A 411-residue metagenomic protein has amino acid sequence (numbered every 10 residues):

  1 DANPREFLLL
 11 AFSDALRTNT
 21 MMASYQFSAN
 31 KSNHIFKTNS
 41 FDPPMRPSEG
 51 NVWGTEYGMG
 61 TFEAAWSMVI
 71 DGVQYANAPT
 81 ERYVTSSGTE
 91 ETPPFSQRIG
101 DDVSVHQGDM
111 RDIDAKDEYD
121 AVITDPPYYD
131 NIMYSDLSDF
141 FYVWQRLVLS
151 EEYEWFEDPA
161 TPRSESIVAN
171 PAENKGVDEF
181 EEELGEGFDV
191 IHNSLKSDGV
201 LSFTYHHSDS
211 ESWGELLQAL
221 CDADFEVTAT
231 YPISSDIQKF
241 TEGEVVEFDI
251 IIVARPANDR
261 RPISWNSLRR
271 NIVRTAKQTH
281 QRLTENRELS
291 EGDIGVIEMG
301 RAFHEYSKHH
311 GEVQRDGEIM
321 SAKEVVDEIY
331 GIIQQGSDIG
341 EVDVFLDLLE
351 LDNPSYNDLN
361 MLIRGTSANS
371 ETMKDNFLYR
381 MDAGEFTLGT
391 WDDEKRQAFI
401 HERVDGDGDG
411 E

Functional and structural regions predicted by a protein language model:
D1-E118, M133-E173, G187, E211-S212 (+10 more regions): Nucleic-acid modification enzymes, centered on SAM-dependent nucleic-acid methyltransferases
V122-I123: Hydrophobic beta-strand segment of the Class I
P127: Conserved SAM-binding loop
E173-E181: Short acidic-aromatic active-site loops that bind/stabilize oxyanions
E181-S197, Q218-A223: A short glycine-rich, Lys/Arg-flanked "PGG" loop and its adjoining helix->strand segment in the class I
V200: Short glycine-centered segments of the SAM/dcSAM-binding site in methyltransferase folds
L349-L378: Short, positively charged loop/turn segments that connect secondary-structure elements
